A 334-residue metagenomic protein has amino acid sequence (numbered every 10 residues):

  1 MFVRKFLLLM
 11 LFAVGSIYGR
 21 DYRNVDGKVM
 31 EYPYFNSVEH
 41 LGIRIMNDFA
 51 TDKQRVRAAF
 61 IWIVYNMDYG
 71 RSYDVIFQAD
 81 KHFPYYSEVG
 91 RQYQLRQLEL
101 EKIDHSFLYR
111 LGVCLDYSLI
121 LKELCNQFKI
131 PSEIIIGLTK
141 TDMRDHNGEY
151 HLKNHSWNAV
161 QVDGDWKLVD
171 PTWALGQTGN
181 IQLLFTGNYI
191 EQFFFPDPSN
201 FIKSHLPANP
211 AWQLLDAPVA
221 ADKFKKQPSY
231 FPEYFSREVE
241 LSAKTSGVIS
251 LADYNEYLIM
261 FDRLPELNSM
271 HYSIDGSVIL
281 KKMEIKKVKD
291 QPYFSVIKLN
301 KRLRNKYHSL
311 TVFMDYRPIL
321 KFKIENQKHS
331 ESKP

Functional and structural regions predicted by a protein language model:
M1-F2: N-terminal secretory signal peptides that target proteins for export/translocation
K5-V14: Sec-dependent N-terminal signal peptides
A13, Q161, D262-L264: Solvent-exposed residues in well-ordered beta-strands and their adjoining turns, especially edge/terminal strands
G15, V64, D68, C125-N126: Hydrophobic/aromatic-lined pockets within catalytic cores
R20-V113, I120: Secondary-structure boundary elements
V29-N36, L124-P131, D275: Generic detector of solvent-exposed, compositionally biased contiguous segments
S118-S199: Hydrophobic/aromatic-rich core segments of domains that either
T178-P334: Alpha-helical and coiled-coil interaction segments, frequently adjacent to or embedded within charge-biased
